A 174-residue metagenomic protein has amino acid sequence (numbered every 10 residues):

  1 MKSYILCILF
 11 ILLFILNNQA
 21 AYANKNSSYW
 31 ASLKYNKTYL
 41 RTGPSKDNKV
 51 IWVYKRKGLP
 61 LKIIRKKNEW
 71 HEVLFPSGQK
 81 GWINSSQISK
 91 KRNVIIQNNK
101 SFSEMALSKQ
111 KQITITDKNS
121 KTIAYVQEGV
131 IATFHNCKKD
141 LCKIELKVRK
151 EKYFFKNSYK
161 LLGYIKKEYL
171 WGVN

Functional and structural regions predicted by a protein language model:
M1-C7: Positively charged n-region of N-terminal signal peptides that target proteins for export
C7-L16: Bacterial N-terminal signal peptides
Y22-S28, S32, S45, V53 (+5 more regions): Boundary regions of SH3-family modules and the immediately adjacent low-complexity/disordered segments in eukaryotic
P44-V50, I115-K121: Short alpha-helix capping/helix-loop boundary micro-motifs
H135-C137: Acidic- and glycine-rich mobile interface elements
